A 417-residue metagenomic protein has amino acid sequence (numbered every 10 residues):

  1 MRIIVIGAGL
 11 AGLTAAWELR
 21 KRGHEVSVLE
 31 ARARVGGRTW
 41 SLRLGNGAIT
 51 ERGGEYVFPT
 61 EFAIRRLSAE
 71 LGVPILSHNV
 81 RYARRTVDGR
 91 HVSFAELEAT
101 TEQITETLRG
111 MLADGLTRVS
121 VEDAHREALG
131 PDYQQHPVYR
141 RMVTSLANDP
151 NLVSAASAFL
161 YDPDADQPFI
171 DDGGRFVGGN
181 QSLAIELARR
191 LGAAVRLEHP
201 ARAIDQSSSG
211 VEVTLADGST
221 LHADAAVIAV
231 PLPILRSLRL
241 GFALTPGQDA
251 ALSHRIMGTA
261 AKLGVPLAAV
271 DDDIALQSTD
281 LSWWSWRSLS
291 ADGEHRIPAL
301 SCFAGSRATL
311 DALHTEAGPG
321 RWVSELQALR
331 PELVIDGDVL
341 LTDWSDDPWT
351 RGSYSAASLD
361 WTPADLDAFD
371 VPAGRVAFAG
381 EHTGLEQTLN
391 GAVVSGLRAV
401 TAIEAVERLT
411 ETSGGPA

Functional and structural regions predicted by a protein language model:
R2-V28: N-terminal Rossmann-like FAD-binding beta1-loop-alpha1 element of flavoenzymes
T14, R22, G210, D280-A417: Conserved flavin/dinucleotide-binding core of flavoenzymes
R20-G45: Glycine-rich FAD pyrophosphate-binding loop
G37-I64, S157-A165: Glycine-rich active-site loop/strand segments that organize a redox cofactor
A48-D114: Dinucleotide-binding Rossmann-like beta1-alpha1 core, especially the glycine-rich loop that anchors the ADP
L112-A203, S208, A229-R239, A357: Active-site/ligand-binding neighborhood in enzyme catalytic cores
Q206, L215-D273: Central helical "cap/lid" subdomain
